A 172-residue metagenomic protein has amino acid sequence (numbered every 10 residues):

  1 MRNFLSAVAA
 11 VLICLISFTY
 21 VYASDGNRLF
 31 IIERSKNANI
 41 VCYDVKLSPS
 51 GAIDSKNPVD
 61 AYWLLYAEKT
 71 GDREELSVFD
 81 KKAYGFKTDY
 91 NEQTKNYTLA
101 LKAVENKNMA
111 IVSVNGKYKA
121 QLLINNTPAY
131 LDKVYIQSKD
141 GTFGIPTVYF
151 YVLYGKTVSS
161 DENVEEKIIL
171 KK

Functional and structural regions predicted by a protein language model:
M1-G26: Bacterial Sec-dependent N-terminal signal peptides
Y20-F79, N163: N-terminal export/targeting and maturation segments
S24, P49, K69, A83 (+3 more regions): Intrinsically disordered, low-complexity segments enriched in small/polar residues
R34-N37, Y90-T94, V104-E105, T142-T147: Short, ordered beta-strand-loop transition motifs
N37-N39, G51, K95, G116 (+2 more regions): Intrinsic-disorder/low-complexity loop/linker signature
W63-Y130: Mature extracytoplasmic domains of secretory-pathway proteins
K107-K172: Extracytoplasmic electrostatic interaction patches
